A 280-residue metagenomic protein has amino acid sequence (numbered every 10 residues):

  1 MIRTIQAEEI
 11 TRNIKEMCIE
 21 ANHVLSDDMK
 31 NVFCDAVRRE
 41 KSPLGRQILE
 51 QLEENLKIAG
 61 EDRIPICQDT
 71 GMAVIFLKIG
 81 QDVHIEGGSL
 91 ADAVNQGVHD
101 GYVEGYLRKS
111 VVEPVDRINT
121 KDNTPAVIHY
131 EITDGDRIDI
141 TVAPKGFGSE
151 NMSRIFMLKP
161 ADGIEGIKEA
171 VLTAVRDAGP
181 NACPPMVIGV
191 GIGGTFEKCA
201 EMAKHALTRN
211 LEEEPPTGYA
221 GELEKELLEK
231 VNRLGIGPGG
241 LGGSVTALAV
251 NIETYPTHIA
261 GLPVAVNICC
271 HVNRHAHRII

Functional and structural regions predicted by a protein language model:
M1-V190, T195-I280: Non-transmembrane, aqueous-exposed alpha-helical and coiled segments at domain scale
